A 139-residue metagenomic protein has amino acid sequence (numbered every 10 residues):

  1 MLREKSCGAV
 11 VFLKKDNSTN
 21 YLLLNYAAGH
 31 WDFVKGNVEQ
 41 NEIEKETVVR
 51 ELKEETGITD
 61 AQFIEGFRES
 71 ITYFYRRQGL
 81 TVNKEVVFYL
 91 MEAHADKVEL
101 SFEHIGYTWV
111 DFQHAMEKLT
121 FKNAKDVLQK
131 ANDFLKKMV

Functional and structural regions predicted by a protein language model:
M1-N20: Conserved N-terminal beta-strand and adjoining loop/helix that marks the start of the Nudix/MutT-like hydrolase domain
M1-R3, L80-E85, H104: A generic structural micro-feature
V10, L23, F88-L90, W109: Conserved hydrophobic/aromatic beta-strand scaffold that supports enzyme active sites
D16-N17, A28-H30, E39, E69-Y73 (+1 more regions): Short, charged/polar surface micro-motifs in flexible loops or helix N-caps
S18-T59: Conserved Nudix-box catalytic region and its N-terminal flanking loop in Nudix hydrolases and closely related
G57-D96: Active-site segment of metal-dependent pyrophosphate-handling enzymes, primarily the Nudix hydrolase catalytic core
L90-E92, K97-Q129: NUDIX/MutT-family hydrolases
K130-M138: C-terminal alpha-helix
